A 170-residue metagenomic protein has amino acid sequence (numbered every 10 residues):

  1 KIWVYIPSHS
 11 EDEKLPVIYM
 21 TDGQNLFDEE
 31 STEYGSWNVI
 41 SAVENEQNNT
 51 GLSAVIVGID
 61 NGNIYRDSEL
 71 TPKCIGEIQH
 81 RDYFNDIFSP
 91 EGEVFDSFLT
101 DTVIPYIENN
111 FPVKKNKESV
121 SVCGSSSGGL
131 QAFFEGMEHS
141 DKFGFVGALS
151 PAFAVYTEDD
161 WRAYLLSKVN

Functional and structural regions predicted by a protein language model:
K1-N170: Non-catalytic cap/lid and distal C-terminal segments of serine-dependent acyl enzymes
